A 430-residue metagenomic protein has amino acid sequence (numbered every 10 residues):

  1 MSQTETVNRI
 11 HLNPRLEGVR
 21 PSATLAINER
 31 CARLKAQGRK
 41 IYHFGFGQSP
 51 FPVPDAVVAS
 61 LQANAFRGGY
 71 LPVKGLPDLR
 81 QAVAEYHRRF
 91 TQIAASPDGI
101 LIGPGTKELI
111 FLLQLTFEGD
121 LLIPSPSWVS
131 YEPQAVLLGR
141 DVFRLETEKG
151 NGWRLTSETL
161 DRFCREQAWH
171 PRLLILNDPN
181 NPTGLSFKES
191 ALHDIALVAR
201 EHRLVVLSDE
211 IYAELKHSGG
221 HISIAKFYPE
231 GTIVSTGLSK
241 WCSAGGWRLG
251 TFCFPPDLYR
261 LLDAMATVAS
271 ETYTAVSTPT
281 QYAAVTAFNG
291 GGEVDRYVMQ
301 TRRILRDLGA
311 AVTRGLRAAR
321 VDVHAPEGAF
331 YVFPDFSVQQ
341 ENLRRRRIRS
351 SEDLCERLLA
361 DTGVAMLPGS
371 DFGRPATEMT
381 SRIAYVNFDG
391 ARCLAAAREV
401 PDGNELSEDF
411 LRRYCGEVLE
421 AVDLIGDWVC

Functional and structural regions predicted by a protein language model:
S2-Q3, R165, L343-I348, R357-M366 (+1 more regions): PLP-dependent enzyme catalytic core of the Aspartate aminotransferase-like
T4-P104, F288-G291, G309, R392 (+3 more regions): N-terminal small-domain helix-loop-helix segment of the aminotransferase-like
E5-T6, E230-R303, A310-L316, V422: Conserved core segment of the aminotransferase class I/II
Q37, L138, E201-H202, A319 (+1 more regions): Helix C-cap/helix->beta junction micro-motif
Q114-A135: Conserved PLP-anchoring active-site segment centered on the Schiff-base-forming lysine
I123, R144, V206-S208, P368: Hydrophobic residues in well-ordered beta-strands that form the structural core
T147-S218: Active-site phosphate-binding strand-loop segment of PLP-dependent enzymes
R302-T313, V323-N342, M379: Conserved glycine-rich beta-strand-loop-beta hairpin in the small C-terminal domain of fold type I
